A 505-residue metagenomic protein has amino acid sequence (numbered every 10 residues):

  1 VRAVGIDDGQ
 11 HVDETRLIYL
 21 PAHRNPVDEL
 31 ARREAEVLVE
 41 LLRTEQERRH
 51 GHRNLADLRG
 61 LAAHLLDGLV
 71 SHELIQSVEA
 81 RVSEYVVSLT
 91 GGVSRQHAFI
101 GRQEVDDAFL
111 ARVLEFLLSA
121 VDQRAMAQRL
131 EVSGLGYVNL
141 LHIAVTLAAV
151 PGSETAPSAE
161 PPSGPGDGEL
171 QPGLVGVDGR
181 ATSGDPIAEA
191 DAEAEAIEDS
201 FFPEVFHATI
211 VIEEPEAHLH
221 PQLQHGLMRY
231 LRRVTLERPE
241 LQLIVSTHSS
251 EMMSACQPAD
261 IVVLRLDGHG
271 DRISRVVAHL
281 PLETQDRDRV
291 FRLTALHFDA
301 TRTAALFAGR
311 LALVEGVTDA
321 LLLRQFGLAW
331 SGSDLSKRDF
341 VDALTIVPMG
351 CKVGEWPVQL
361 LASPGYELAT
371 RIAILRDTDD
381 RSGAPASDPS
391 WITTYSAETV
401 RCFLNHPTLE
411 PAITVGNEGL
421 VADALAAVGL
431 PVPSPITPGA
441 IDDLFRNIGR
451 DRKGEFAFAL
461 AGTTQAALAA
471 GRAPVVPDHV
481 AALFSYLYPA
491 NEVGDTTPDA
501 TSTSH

Functional and structural regions predicted by a protein language model:
V1-R59, Q76, Q285, P385-D388 (+1 more regions): Glycine-rich phosphate-binding loops of NTPases
R16, F206-T209, P239-I244: Loop/turn-to-beta-strand initiation segments
P26-R33, L41-I210: Extended helical coiled-coil dimerization/tether regions that scaffold and oligomerize large DNA-maintenance assemblies
E213-P215: Walker B catalytic acidic pair
G226-L227, L231: Conserved hydrophobic alpha-helix in the ABC-type ATPase nucleotide-binding domain
R232-R238, E251-A373: RecA-like P-loop NTPase motor core
S246-H248: H-loop/switch region of ABC-family ATPase nucleotide-binding domains
A373-G462: Activity-critical C-terminal alpha-helical subdomain
